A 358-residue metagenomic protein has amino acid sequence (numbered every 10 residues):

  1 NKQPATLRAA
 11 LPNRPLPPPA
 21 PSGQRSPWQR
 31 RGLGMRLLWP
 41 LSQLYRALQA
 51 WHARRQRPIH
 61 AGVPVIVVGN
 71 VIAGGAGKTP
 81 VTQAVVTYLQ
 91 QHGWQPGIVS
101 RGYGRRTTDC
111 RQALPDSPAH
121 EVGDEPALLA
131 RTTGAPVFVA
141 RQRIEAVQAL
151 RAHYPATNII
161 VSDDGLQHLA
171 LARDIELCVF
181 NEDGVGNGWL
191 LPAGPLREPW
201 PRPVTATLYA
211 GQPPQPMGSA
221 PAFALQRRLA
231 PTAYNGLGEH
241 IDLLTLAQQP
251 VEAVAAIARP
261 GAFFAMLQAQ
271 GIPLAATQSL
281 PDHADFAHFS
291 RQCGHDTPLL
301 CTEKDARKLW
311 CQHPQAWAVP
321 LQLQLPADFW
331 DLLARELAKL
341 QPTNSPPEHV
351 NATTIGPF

Functional and structural regions predicted by a protein language model:
N1-G23, Q91-H92, L166-F358: ATP-dependent carboxylate-amine ligase
P15-P64, G356: A transmembrane-helix-recognition feature enriched in membrane-embedded lipid enzymes and envelope glyco-/phospholipid
L44, T79, L129, D163 (+3 more regions): Residue-level signal for inorganic ion chemistry
A50-P115, I355-G356: Walker A (P-loop) phosphate-binding motif
G75, A146-A149, A262-F263, K308-L309: Phosphate- and divalent-cation-binding pockets in alpha/beta enzyme and binding domains that engage nucleotide-derived
A84, Y88, D163, M266: Rossmann-fold NAD(P)-dependent oxidoreductase module
G102-G218: Phosphate/Mg2+-binding loops and adjacent switch elements in nucleotide/diphosphate-handling enzyme cores
